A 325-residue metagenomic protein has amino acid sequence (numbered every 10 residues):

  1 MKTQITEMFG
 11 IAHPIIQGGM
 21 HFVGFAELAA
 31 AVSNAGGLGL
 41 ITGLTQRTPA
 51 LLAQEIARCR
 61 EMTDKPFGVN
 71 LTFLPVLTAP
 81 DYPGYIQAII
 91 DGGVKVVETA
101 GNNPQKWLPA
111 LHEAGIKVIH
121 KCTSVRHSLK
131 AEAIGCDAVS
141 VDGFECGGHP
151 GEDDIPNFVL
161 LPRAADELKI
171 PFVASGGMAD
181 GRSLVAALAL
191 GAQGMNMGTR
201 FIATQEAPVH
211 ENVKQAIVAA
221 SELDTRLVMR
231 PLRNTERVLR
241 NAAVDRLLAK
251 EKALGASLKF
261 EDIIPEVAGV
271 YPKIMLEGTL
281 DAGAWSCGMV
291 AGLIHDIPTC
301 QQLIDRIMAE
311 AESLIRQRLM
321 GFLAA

Functional and structural regions predicted by a protein language model:
M1-P171: Active-site entrance/lid segments in N-terminal catalytic domains of soluble metabolic enzymes
M20, G177-M178: Active-site metal-binding loops of divalent metal-dependent hydrolases
G151-V173, A179-A325: Conserved active-site-proximal phosphate/metal-binding subdomains
